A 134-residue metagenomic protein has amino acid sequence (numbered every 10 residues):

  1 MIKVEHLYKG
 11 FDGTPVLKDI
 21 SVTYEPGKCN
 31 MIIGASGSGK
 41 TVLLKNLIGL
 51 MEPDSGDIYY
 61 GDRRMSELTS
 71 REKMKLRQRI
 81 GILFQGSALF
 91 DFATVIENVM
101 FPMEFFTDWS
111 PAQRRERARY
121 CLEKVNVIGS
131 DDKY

Functional and structural regions predicted by a protein language model:
Y24-P26, K75: Conserved hydrophobic segment flanking the Walker A/P-loop of ABC-type ATPase nucleotide-binding domains
M31, M74-A88: ABC nucleotide-binding domain signature
I33-A35: The feature captures the beta-strand-to-loop junction immediately N-terminal to the Walker
I48: Helix-to-loop junction immediately C-terminal to a conserved catalytic motif
G56-R64, L76: Conserved ABC transporter NBD signature motif
R63-R64, P111-D131: Conserved ABC ATPase "signature" region
F92-F101: Short coil-to-helix segment of the ABC ATPase nucleotide-binding domain corresponding to the Q-loop/switch region
